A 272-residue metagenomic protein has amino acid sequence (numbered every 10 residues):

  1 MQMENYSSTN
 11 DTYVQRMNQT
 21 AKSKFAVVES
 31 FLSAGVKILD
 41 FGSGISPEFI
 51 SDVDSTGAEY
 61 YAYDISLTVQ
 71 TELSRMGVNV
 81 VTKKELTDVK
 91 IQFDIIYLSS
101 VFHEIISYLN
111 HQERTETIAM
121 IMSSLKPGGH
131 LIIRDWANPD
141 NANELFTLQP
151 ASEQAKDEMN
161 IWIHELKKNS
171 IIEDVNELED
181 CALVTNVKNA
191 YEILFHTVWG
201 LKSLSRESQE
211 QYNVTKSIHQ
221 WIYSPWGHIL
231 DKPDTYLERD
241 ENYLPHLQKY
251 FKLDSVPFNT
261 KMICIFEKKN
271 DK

Functional and structural regions predicted by a protein language model:
M1-S30: Class I SAM-dependent methyltransferase Rossmann-like catalytic core, especially the SAM/SAH-binding loop
G35-G44: Conserved class I S-adenosyl-L-methionine
G44-T87: Class I SAM-dependent methyltransferase SAM/SAH-binding core
Y97: A conserved beta-strand element that flanks and buttresses the S-adenosyl-L-methionine
I105-M120: A short, conserved alpha-helix within the catalytic core of class I
L125-L131: Short glycine-dipeptide loop
I132-I171, E177-L178, L183, V187: Conserved class I S-adenosyl-L-methionine
S224-K272: C-terminal lobe and adjacent flexible extensions of AdoMet/dcAdoMet transferase-like proteins
